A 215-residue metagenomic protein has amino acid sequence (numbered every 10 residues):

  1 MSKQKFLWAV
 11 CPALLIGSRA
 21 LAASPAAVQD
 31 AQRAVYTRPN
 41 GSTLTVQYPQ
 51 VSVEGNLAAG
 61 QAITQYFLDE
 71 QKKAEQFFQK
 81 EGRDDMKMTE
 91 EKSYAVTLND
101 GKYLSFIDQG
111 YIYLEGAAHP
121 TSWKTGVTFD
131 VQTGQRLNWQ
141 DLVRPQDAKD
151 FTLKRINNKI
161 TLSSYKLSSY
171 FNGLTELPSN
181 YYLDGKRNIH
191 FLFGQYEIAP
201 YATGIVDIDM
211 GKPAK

Functional and structural regions predicted by a protein language model:
S2-A23: Sec-dependent N-terminal signal peptides of Gram-positive bacterial secreted proteins and lipoproteins
A22-K215: Compositionally biased intrinsically disordered regions enriched in Thr/Gly
